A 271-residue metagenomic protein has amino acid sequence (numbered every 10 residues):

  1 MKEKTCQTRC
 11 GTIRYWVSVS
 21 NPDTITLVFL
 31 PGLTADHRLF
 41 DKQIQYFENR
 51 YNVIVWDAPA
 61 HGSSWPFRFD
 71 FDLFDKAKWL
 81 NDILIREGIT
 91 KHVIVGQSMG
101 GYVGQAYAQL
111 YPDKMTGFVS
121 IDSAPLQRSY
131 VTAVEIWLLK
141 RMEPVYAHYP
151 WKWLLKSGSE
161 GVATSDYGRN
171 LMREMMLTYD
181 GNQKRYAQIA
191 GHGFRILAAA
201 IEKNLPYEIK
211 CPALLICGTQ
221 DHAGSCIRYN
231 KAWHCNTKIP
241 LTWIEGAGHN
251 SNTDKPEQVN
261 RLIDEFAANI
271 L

Functional and structural regions predicted by a protein language model:
M1-T12: N-terminal cap/lid segment of alpha/beta-hydrolase-fold proteins
G11-S63: Conserved HGGG/HGGXW glycine-rich cap/lid loop of the alpha/beta-hydrolase fold
I54-V95, R261: Active-site loop/oxyanion-hole signature of alpha/beta-hydrolase fold enzymes
G96, G100, G104: Gly/Ala-rich beta-loop-alpha elbow adjacent to hydrolase catalytic centers
Q109, T116-H148: Flexible "cap/lid" loop of the alpha/beta hydrolase fold
S129-V131, H148-E208: Conserved alpha/beta-hydrolase catalytic His-Asp/Glu region
L214-A247, T253: Conserved loop-alpha-helix segment in the C-terminal half of the alpha/beta-hydrolase fold that carries the catalytic
T253-A267: Post-His helix in hydrolase/transferase enzymes
